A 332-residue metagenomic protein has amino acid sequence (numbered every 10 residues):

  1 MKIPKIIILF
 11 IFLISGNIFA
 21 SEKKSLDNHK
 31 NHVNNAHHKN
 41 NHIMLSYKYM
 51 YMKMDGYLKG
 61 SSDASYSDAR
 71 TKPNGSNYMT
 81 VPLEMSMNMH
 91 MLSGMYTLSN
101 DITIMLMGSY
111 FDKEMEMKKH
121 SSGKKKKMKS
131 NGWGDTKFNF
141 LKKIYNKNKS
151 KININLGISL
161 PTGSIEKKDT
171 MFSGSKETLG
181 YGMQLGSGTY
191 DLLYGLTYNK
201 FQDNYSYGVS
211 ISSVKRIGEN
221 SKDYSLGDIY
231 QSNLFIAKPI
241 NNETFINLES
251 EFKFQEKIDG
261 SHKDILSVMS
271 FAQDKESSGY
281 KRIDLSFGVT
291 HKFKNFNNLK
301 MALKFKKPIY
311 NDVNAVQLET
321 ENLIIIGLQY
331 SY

Functional and structural regions predicted by a protein language model:
F19-R70, S164: Outer-membrane beta-barrel biogenesis signature
N35, Y47, L92-Y96, L106 (+7 more regions): Residues on the lipid-exposed face of transmembrane beta-strands in outer-membrane beta-barrel proteins
K39, K53, L98-N100, I144-N148 (+4 more regions): Outer-membrane beta-barrel strand-turn architecture
N41, S86-H90, S130-T136, S150 (+4 more regions): Residues that define the transmembrane beta-barrel architecture of outer-membrane proteins
I43, D101-L106, N148-I152, N204-Y207 (+2 more regions): Repeated loop/turn-to-beta-strand initiation elements of outer-membrane beta-barrel proteins
L45-Y51, L106-Y110, I154-L160, V209-K215 (+3 more regions): Transmembrane beta-barrel strands of outer-membrane/channel proteins
L58, S65-T71, K222-Y332: Outer membrane beta-barrel transmembrane domains
S109-S212, I217, A272-S277: Outer-membrane pore/translocation modules
